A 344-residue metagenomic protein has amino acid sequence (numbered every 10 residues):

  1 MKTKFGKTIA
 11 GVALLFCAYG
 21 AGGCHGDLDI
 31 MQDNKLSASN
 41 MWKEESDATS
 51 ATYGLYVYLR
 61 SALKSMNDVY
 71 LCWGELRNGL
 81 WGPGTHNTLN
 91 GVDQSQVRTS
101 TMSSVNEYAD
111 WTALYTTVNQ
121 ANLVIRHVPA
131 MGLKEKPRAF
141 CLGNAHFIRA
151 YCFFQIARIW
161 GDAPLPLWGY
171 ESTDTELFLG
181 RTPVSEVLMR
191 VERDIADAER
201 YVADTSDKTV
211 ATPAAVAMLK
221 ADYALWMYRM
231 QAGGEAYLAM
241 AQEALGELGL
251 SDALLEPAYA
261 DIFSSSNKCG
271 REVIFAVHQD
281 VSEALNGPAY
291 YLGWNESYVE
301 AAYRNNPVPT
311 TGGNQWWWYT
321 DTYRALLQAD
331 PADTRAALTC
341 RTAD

Functional and structural regions predicted by a protein language model:
M1-Q32: Bacterial Sec-dependent N-terminal signal peptides
C24-C72, I262: Membrane-proximal, proline-rich intrinsically disordered regions
E44-S65, H86-W160, T182-M189, I195-K208: Conserved, well-structured interaction surfaces
T52, L63, L89-A109, A113 (+1 more regions): Elongated scaffold/linker segments in the mid-to-C-terminal portions of large proteins
S65-T88, P166-W168, A203-M218, L225-N305: Short, surface-exposed recognition loops and adjoining beta-strand edges that mediate ligand/DNA contacts, enriched
D110-A113, L179-E186, Y228-M240: Short coil/turn connectors between adjacent alpha-helices in alpha-solenoid helical repeat scaffolds
H146, A217-K220: TPR/Sel1-like alpha-solenoid repeat signature
C152-G161, K220-A232: Extended, well-ordered alpha-helical segments in internal regulatory regions
